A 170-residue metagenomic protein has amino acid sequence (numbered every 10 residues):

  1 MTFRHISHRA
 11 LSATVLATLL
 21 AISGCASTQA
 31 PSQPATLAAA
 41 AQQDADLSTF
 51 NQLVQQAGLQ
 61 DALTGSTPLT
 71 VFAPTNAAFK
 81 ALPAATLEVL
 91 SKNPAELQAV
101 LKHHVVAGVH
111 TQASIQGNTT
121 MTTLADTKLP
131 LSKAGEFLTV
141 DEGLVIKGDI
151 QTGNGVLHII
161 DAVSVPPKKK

Functional and structural regions predicted by a protein language model:
T2-S12, L19-K170: Mature, structured domains of secreted/extracytosolic soluble proteins
